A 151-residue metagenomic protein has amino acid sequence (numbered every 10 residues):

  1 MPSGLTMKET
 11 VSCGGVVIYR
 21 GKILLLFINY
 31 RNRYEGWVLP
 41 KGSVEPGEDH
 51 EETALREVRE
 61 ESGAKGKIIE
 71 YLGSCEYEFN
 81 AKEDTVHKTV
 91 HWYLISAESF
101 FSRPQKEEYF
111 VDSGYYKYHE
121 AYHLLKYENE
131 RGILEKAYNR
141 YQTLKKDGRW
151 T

Functional and structural regions predicted by a protein language model:
M1-T6, G36-V38, E70-Y71, C75-D84 (+1 more regions): Charged, low-complexity, helix/coiled-coil-prone segments
P2-L39: N-terminal strand-loop-strand
G14, Y19-I23, H50-E51, Y71 (+2 more regions): A generic structural signal for ordered secondary structure
R20, H91-L94, W150: Sequence/structural signature of beta-propeller domains
V44-G132: Unchanged
H123-T151: Charged phosphate-binding loop/patch that engages nucleotide di/tri-phosphates or the phosphate backbone of nucleic
